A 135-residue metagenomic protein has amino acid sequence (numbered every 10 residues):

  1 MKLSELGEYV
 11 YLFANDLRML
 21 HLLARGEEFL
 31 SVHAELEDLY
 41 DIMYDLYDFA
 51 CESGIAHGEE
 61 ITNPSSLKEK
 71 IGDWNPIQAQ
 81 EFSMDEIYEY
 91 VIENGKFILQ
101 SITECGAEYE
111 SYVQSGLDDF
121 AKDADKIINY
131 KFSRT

Functional and structural regions predicted by a protein language model:
M1, D41-I42, N75-Q78: A structural boundary/capping signal
M1-Y11, L30-E37, F82-E89, S111 (+1 more regions): Short, solvent-exposed segments of well-ordered alpha helices
L3, A14-H21, Y47, C51-G54 (+2 more regions): A structural signal for well-ordered alpha-helices, especially hydrophobic packing surfaces of coiled-coils
G7, Y11, A24, A34-E37 (+3 more regions): Long, contiguous binding/interaction regions
F13-D38, S101-Y112: Helix-loop segments that flank and shape redox-cofactor active sites
S31-S66: Conserved alpha-helical segments that form or flank metal/cofactor-binding pockets of metalloenzymes
I71-K122: Acidic/histidine-rich alpha-helical segments that form the ligand environment of transition-metal centers
